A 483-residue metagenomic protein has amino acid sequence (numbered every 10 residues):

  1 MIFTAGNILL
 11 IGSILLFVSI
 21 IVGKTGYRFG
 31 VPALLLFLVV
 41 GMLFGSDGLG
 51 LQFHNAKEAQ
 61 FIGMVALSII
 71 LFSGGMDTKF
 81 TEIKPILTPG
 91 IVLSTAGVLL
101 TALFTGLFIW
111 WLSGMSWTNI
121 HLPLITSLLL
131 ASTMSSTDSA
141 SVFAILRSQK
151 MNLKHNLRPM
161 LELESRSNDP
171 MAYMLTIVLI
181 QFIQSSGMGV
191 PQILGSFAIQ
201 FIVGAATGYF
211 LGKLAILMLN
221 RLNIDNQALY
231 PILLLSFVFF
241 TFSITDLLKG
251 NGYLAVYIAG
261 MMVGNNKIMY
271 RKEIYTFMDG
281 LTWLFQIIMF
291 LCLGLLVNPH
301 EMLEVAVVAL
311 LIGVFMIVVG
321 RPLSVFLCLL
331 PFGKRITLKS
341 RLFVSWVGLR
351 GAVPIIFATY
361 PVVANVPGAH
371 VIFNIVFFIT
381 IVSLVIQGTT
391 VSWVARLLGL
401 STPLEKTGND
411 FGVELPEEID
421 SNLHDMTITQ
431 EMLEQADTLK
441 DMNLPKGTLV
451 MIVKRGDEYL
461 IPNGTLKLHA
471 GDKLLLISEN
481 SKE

Functional and structural regions predicted by a protein language model:
M1-L404, G408, E418: Transmembrane helical cores of multi-pass secondary ion antiporters/exchangers
V413-I419: A glycine-rich beta-turn/hairpin centered on an aromatic-Pro dipeptide
D420-I428: Short glycine-/aliphatic-rich beta-strand segments at the starts of folded cytosolic domains
T429-E483: Cytosolic Rossmann-like ligand/nucleotide-binding regulatory domains
